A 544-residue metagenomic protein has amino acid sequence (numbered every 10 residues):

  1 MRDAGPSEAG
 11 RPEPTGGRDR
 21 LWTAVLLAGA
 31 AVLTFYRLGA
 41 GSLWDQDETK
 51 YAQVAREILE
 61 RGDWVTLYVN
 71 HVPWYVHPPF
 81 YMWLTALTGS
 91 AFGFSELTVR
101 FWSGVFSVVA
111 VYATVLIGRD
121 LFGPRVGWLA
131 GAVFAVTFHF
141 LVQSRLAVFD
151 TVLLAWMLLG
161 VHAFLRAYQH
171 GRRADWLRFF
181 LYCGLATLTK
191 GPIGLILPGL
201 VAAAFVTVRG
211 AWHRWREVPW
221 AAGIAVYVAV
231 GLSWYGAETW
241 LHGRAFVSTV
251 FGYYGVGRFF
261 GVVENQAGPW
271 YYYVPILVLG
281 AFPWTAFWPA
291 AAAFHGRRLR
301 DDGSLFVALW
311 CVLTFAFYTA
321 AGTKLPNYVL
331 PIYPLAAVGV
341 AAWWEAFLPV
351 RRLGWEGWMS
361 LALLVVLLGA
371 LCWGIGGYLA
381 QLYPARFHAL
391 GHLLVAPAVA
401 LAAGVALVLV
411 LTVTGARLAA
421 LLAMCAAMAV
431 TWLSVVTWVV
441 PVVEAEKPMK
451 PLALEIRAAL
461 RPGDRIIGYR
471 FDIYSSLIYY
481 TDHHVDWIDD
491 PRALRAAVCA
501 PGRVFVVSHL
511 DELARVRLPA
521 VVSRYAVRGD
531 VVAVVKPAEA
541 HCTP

Functional and structural regions predicted by a protein language model:
R2-D3, L177, A291-P544: Membrane-embedded architecture of ER/inner-membrane glycosylation machinery
R2-G354: Membrane-integral, polyisoprenol-dependent glycosyltransferases of the GT-C/oligosaccharyltransferase superfamily
